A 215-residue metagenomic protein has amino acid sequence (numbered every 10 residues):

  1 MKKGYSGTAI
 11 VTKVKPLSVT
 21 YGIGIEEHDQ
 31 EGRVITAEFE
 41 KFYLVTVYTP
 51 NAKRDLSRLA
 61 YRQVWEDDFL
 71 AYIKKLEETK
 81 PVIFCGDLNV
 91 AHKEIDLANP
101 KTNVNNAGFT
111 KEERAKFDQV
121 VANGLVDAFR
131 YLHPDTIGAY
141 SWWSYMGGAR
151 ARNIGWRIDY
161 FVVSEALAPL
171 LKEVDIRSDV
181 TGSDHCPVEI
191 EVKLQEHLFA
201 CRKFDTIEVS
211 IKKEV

Functional and structural regions predicted by a protein language model:
M1-A52: Structured beta-strand-rich core segments of catalytic domains in phosphoester-bond hydrolases
K3-V19, M146-P169: Conserved beta strand-loop-helix elements of the APE1-like EEP
K13, A37-E40, S164-E165, S183 (+1 more regions): Active-site beta-strand termini and strand-to-loop segments that position acidic
G24-I25, P50-E66, K101-N106: Surface-exposed cleft-lining segments at the edges of enzyme active sites
D68-I154, I158: Metal-dependent phosphoesterases centered on the DNase I-like endonuclease/exonuclease/phosphatase
P169-D179: Low-complexity, intrinsically disordered Gly/Pro/Thr-rich segments
